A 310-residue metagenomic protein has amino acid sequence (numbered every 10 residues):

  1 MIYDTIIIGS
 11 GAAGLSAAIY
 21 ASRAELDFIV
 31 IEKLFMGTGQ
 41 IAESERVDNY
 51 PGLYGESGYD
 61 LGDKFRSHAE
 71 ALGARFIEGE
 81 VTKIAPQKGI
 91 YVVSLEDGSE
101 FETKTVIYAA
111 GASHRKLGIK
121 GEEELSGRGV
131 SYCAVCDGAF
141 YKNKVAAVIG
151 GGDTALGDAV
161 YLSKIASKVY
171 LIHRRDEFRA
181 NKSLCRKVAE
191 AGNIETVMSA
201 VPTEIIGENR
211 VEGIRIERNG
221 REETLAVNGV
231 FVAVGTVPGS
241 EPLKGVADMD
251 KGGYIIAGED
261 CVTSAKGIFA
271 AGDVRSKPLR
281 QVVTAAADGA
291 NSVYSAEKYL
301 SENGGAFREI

Functional and structural regions predicted by a protein language model:
M1-I8, R23-L26, R215-R218, E223-N228 (+4 more regions): Rossmann-like nucleotide/phosphate-binding core characteristic of flavoprotein oxidoreductases
I2-D4, E78-G79, K142-K144, S199 (+2 more regions): Phosphate-coordination loops involved in phosphoryl transfer and adenosine-cofactor binding
Y3-L72, G150, L156-N181: Beta1-alpha1 glycine-rich phosphate/pyrophosphate-binding loop at the start of Rossmann-like nucleotide-binding domains
I8, L95, Y108-A109, V148 (+2 more regions): Redox-cofactor binding/interface segments in oxidoreductases and associated redox assembly factors
T38-G39, T103, K116-L117, L156-G157 (+3 more regions): Glycine/Thr-rich phosphate-binding loops of Rossmann-like dinucleotide-binding domains
A69-L95, E100-T103, K164-E259, L300-I310: A Rossmann-like FAD-binding core segment of flavoenzymes
F76-F140, G151: Glycine/small-residue-rich loop that forms an oxyanion/phosphate-binding "nest" at active or ligand-binding sites
S113, G118, E123-F140, V234-T284 (+2 more regions): FAD-site-proximal beta/loop scaffold in flavoenzymes
